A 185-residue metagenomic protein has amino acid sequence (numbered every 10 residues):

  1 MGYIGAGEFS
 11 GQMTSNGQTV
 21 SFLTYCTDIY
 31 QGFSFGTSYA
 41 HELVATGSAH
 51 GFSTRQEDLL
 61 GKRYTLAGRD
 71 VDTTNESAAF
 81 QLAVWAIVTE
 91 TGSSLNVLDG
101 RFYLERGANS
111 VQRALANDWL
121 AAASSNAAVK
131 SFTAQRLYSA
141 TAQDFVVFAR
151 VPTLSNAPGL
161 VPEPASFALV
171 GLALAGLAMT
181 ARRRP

Functional and structural regions predicted by a protein language model:
M1-P158: Short, surface-exposed polybasic-aromatic patches that bind anionic ligands, especially phosphate groups
V147-G176: Short, threonine-centered small-residue motifs that mark membrane-proximal processing/anchoring sites and TM-junction
A178-P185: C-terminal membrane-anchoring or membrane-association module
